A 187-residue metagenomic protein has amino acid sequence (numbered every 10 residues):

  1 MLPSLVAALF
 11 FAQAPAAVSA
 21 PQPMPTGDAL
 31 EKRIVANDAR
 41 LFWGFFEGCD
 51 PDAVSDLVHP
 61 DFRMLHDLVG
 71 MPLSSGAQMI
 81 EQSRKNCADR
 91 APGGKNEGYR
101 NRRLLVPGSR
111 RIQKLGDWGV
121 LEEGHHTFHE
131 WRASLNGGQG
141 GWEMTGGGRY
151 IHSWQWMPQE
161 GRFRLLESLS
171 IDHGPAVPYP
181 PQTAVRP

Functional and structural regions predicted by a protein language model:
M1-A8: Sec-dependent signal peptide recognition, specifically the positively charged N-region followed immediately by
F11-P60, Y179-P187: Short, low-complexity N-terminal intrinsically disordered segments enriched in polar/charged residues
D28-V35, D50-E123, M144: A solvent-exposed, acidic/Ser-Thr-rich amphipathic alpha-helical stretch
R40-L41, E81-R84, I151: Short, well-ordered amphipathic alpha-helices
D61-R63, E123-A133, I171-D172: Generic short beta-strand segments
D67-L68, A133-G137: Short acidic, glycine/proline-rich loop/turn micro-motifs
L115, W131, M157-Q159: Flexible loop/coil segments at beta-strand boundaries within sensory signal-transduction domains
G137-T183: Short beta-strand edge/turn micro-motifs at domain boundaries
